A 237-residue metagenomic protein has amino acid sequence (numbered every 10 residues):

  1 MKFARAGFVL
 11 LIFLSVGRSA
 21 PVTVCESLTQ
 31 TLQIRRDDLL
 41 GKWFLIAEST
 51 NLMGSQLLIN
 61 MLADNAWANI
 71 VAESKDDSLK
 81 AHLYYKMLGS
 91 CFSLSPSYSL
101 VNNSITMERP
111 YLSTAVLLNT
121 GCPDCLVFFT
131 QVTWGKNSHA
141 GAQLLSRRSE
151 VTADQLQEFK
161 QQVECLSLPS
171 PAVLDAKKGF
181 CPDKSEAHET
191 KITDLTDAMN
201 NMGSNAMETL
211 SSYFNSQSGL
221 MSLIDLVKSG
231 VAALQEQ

Functional and structural regions predicted by a protein language model:
K2-Q237: A beta-rich soluble binding module of mature secreted/lumenal proteins
